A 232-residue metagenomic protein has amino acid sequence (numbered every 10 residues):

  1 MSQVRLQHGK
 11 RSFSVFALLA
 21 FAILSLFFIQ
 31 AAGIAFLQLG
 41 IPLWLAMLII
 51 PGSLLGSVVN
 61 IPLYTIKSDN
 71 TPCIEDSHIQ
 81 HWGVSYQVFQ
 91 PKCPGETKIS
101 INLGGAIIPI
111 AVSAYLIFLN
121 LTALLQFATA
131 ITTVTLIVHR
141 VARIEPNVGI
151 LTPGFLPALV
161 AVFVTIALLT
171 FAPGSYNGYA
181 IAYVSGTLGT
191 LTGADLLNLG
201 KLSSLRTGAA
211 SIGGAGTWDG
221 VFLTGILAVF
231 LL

Functional and structural regions predicted by a protein language model:
S2-F28, A35-L48, P153-L159, V164-L232: C-terminal transmembrane helix-loop-helix hairpin of multi-pass membrane proteins
V4-F13, G83-E96, A111-T122, L136-V148 (+1 more regions): Short juxtamembrane and helix-loop transition motifs at transmembrane-helix boundaries in membrane proteins
I29-G33, V58-K67, F89, L136-V148 (+1 more regions): C-terminal ends of transmembrane helices
I41-N70: Glycine/small-residue-rich interface belts in oligomeric ring/scaffold proteins and their assembly partners
P62-A114: A glycine-rich, hydrophobic loop/mini-helix early in the fold
P94-N120, L124-L125, V141, G208-I212 (+2 more regions): Amphipathic alpha-helical packing elements
L103-P109, S113-G178: Conserved mixed alpha/beta catalytic, RNA-binding, or beta-rich assembly cores of soluble enzyme, regulatory
